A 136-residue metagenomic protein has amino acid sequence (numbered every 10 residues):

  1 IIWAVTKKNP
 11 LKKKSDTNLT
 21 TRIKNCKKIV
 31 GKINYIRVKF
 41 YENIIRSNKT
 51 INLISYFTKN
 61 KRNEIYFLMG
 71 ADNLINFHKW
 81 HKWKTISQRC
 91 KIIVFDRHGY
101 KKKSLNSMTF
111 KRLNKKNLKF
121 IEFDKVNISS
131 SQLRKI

Functional and structural regions predicted by a protein language model:
I1-I136: Nucleotidyltransferase catalytic core that binds NTPs
